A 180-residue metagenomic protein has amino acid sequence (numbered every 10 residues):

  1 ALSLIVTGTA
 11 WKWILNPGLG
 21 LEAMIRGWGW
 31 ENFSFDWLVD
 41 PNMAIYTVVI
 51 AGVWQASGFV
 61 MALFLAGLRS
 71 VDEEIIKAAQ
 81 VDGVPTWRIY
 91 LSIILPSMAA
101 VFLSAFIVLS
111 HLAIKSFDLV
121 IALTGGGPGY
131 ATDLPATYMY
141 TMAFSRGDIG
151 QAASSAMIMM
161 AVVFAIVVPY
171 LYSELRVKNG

Functional and structural regions predicted by a protein language model:
A1-G180: A structural signal for multi-pass alpha-helical bundles of membrane permease subunits that mediate small-molecule
